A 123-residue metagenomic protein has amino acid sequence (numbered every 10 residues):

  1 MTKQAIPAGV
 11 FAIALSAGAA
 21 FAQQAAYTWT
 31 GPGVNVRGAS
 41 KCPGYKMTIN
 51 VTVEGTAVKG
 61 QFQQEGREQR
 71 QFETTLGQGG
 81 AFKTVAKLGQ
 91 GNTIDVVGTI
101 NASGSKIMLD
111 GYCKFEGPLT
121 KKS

Functional and structural regions predicted by a protein language model:
M1-A8: Bacterial N-terminal signal peptides that target proteins for export
A8-S16: Bacterial N-terminal signal peptides
G18-A22: Sec/Tat signal peptide C-region and signal peptidase I cleavage site
Q23-S123: Central antiparallel beta-sheet cores of small beta-barrel/beta-sandwich binding domains
